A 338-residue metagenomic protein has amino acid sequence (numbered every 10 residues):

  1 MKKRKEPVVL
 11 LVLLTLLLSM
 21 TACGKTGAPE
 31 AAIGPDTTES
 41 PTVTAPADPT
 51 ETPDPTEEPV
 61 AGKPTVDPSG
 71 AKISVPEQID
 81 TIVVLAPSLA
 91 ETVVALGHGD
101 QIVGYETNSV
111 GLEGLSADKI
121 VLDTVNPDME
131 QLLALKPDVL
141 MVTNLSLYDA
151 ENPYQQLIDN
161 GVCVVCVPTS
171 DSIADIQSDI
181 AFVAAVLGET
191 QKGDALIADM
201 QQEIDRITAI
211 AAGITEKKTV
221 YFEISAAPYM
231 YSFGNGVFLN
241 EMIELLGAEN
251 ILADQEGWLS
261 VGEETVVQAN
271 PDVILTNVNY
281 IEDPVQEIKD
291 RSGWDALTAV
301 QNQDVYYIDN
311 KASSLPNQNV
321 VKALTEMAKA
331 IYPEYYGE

Functional and structural regions predicted by a protein language model:
K2-V12, C23-S88, V186, T190-Y221 (+2 more regions): Bacterial Sec-exported substrate-binding components of ABC uptake systems
L18-A22: C-terminal motif of bacterial Sec signal peptides marking the signal peptidase cleavage site
D67-G70, K119-E130, Q255-E263: Short helix-initiation/N-cap motifs at beta->coil->alpha
T81, D175-A185, D194, V273-E338: Structured C-terminal subdomain patch of bacterial secreted/periplasmic proteins
T81-L135, V139-S146: A short, structured surface patch at a secondary-structure boundary
A86, N144-L145, T169, Q255-W258 (+2 more regions): Short secondary-structure boundary segments
T107-G111, Y231-W258: Alpha-helical, coiled-coil/dimerization segments enriched in small aliphatic residues
Y148-N152, P168-F182, T215-F238: Extracytoplasmic ligand-binding site segments that recognize negatively charged/polar headgroups
